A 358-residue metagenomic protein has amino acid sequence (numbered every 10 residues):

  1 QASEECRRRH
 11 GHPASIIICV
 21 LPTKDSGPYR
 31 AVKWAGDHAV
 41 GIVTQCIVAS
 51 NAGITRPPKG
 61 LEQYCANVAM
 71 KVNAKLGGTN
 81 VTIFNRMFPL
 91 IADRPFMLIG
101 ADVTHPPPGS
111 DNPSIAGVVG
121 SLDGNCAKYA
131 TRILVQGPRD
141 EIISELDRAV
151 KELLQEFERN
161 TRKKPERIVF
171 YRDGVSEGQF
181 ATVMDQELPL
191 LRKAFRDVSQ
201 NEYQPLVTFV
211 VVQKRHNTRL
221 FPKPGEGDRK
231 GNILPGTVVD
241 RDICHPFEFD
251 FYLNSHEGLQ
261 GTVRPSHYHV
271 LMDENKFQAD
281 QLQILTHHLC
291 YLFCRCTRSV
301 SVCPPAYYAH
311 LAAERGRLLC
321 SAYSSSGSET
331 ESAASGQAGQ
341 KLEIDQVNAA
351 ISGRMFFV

Functional and structural regions predicted by a protein language model:
Q1-V358: Long, low-complexity, intrinsically disordered terminal regions
